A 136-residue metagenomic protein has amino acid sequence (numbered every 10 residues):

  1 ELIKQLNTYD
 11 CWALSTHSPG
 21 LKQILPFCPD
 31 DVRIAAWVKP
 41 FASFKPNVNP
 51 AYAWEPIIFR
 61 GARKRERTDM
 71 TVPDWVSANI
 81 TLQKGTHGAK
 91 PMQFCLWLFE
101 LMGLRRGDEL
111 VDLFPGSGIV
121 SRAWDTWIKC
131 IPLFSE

Functional and structural regions predicted by a protein language model:
E1-E136: Class I S-adenosyl-L-methionine-dependent methyltransferase catalytic core
